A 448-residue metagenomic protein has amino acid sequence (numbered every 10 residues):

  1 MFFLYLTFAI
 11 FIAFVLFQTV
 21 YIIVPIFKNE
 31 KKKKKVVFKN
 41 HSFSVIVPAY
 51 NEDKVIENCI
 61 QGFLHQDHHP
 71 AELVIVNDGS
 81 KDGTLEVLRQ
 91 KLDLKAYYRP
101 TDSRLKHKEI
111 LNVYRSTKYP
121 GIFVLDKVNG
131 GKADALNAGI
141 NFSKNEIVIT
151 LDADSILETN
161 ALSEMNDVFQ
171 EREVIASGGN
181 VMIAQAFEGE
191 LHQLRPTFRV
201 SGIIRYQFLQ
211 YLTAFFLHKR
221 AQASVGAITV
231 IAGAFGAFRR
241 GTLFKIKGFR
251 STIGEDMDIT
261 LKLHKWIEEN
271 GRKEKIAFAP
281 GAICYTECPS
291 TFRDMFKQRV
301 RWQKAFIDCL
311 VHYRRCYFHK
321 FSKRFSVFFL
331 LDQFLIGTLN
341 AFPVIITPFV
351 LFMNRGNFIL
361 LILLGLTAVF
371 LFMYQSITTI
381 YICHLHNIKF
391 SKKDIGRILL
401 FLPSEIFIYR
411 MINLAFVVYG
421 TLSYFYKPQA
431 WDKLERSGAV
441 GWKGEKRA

Functional and structural regions predicted by a protein language model:
V20-P70, V74, K81, L85-R89: N-terminal signal-anchor transmembrane helix
I23-S42, C309, R315-D332, I336-G337 (+1 more regions): Juxtamembrane C-terminal module of membrane proteins
Q61-L125: Acidic donor-binding segment of Leloir-type glycosyltransferases
R99-V124, V128-A135, N141, N145 (+5 more regions): Long helical/loop segments within the catalytic core of UDP-sugar-dependent glycosyltransferases, especially the large
L136, D152-I156: The conserved acidic donor/metal-binding loop of glycosyltransferases
V148: Short aromatic/hydrophobic "clamp" motif used to bind/position activated sugar donors
T242-K245, T252-F278: A short, conserved alpha-helix in the catalytic core of glycosyltransferases
E274-D294: Active-site donor/metal-binding and catalytic loop motifs of nucleotide-sugar-dependent glycosylation enzymes
